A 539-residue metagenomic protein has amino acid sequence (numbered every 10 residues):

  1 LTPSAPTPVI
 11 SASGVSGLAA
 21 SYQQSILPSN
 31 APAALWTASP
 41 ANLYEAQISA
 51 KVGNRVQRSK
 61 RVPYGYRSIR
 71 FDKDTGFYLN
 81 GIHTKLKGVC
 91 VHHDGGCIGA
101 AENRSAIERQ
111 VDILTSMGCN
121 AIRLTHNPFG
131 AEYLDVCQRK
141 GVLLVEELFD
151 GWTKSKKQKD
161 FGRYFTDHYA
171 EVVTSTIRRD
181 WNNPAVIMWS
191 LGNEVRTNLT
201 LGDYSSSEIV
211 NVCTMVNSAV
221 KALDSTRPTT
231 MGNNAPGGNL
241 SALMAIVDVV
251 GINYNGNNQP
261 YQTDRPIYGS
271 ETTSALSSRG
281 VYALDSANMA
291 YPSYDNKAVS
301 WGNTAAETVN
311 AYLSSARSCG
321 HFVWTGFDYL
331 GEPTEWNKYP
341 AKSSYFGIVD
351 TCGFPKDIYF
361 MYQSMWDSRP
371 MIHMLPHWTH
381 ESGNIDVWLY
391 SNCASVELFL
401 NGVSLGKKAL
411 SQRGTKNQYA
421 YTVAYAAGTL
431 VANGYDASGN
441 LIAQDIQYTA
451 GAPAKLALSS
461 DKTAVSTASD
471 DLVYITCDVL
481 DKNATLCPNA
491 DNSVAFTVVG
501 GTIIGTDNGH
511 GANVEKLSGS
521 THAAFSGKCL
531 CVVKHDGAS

Functional and structural regions predicted by a protein language model:
L1-A131, V136, K140-L144, V172-R178 (+6 more regions): Secreted/periplasmic carbohydrate-active enzymes, especially glycoside hydrolases
F71-T75, A131-L134, Y164-R178, N234-N239 (+3 more regions): Alpha-helical scaffolding within the catalytic cores of extracellular/periplasmic polymer-degrading hydrolases
K87, F149-T174, T214: Active-site-adjacent "subsite" loops/lids of carbohydrate-active enzymes
V91, N127, F149-G151, L191-E194 (+5 more regions): Active-site beta-loop-alpha junctions enriched in small/polar residues
N120, D248, C319: Receiver (REC) domain switch/active-site residues of two-component response regulators
V172-S206, G237: Active-site groove signature of glycoside hydrolases
A185-S190, T200-D203, V210-S225, T230 (+3 more regions): Substrate-binding clefts and catalytic carboxylate motifs of secreted carbohydrate-active enzymes
